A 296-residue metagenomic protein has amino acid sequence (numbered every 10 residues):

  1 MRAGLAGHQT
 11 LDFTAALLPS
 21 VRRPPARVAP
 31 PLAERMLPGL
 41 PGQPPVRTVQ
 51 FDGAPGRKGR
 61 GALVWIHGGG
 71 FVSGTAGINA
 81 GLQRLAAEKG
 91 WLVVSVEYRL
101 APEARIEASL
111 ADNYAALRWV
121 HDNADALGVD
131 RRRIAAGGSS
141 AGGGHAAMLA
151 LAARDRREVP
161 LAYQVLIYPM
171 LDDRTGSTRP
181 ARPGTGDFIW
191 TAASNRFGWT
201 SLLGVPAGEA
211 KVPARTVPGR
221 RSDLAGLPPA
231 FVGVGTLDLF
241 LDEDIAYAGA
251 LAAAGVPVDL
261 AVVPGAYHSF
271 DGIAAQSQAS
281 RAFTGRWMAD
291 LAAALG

Functional and structural regions predicted by a protein language model:
M1-F51, G208, L295-G296: A glycine/proline-hinged amphipathic helix-loop "lid/cap" segment that gates access to hydrophobic ligand pockets
Q43-V46, G53-A62, A225-L227: Proline/glycine-enriched tight loop/beta-turn segments at coil->beta junctions that connect or precede beta-strands
G77-S95: Short amphipathic alpha-helix adjacent to the substrate-entry channel of hydrolases
A104-D125, W287: Alpha/beta-hydrolase active-site loop
H121-A136, R156: Gly/Ser-rich "nucleophile elbow"/oxyanion-hole loop immediately N-terminal to the catalytic nucleophile in hydrolases
L151-E209: Hydrolase active-site cap/lid region
V232-V234: Short beta-strand/loop motif that positions the catalytic acidic residue of the alpha/beta-hydrolase fold
S277-G296: Catalytic active-site module of serine/aspartate enzymes centered on a nucleophile-bearing elbow/loop
